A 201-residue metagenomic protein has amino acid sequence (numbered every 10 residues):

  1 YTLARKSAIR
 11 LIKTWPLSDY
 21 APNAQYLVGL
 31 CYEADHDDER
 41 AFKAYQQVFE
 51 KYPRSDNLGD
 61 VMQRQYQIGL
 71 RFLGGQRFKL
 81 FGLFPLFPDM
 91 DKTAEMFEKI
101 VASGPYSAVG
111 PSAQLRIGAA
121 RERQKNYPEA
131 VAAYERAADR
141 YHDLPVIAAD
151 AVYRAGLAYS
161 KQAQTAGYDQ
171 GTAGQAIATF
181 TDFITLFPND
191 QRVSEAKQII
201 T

Functional and structural regions predicted by a protein language model:
Y1-T201: Acidic, polar-rich low-complexity tracts and alpha-helical solenoid repeat scaffolds
